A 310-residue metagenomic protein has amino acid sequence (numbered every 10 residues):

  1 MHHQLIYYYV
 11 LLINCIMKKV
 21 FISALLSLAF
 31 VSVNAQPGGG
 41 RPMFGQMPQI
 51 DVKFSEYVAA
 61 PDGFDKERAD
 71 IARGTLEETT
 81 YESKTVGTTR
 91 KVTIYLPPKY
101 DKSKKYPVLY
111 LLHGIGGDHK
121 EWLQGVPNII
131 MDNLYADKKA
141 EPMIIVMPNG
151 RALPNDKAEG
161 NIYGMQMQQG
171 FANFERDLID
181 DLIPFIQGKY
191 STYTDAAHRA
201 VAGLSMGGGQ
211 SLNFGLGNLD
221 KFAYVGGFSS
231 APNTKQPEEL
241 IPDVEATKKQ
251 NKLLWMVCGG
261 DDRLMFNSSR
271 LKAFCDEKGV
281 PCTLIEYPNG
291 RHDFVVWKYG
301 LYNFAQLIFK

Functional and structural regions predicted by a protein language model:
L5: Cationic, low-complexity basic patches in intrinsically disordered or flexible, solvent-exposed regions
I13-N14, L307: Short hotspots in intrinsically disordered terminal tails
N14-V20: Positively charged n-region of N-terminal signal peptides that target proteins for export
S23-A29: Bacterial N-terminal signal peptides
V31-A35: Sec/Tat signal peptide C-region and signal peptidase I cleavage site
Q36-K310: Non-catalytic cap/lid and distal C-terminal segments of serine-dependent acyl enzymes
